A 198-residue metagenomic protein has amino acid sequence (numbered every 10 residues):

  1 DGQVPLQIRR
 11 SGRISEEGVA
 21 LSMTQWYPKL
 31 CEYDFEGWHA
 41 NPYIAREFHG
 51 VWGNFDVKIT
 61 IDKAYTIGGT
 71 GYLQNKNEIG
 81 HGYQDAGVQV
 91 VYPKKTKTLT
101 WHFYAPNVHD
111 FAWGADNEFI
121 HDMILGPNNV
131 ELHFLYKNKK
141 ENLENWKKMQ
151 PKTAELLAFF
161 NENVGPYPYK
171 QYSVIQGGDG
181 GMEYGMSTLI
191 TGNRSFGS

Functional and structural regions predicted by a protein language model:
D1-E118: Extended, low-hydrophobicity, Ser/Thr/Pro/Gly-biased non-transmembrane segments
V57, L99-H102, I120-S198: Juxtacatalytic substrate-recognition/specificity segment
